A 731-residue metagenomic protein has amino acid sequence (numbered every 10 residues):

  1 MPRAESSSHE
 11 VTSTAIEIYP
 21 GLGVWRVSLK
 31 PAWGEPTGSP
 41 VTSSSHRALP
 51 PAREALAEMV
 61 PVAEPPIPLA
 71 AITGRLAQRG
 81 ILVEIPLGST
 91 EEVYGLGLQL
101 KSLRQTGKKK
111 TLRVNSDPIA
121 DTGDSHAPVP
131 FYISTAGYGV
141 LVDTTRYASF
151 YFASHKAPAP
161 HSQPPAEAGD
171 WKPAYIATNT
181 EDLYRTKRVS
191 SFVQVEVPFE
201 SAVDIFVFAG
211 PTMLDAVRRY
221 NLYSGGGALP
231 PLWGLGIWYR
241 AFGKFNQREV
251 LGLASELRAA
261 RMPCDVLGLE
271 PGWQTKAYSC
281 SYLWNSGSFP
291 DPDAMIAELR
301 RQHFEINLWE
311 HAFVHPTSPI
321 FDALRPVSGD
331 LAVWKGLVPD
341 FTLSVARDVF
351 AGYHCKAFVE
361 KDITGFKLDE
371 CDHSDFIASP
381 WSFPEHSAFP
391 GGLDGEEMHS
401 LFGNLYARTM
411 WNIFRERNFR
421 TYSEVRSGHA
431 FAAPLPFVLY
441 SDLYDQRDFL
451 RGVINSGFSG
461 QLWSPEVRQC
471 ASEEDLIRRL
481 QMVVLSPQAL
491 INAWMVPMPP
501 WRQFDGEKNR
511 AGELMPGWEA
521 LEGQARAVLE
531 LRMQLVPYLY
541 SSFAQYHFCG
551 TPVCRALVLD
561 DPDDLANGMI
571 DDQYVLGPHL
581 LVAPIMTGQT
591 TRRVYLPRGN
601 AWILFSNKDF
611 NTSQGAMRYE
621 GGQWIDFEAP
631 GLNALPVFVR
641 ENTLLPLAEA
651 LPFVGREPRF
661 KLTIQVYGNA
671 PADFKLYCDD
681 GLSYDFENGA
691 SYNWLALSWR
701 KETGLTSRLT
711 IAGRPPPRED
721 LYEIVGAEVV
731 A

Functional and structural regions predicted by a protein language model:
R3-H46, R53, P61-A634, V639: Catalytic-domain carbohydrate-binding cleft regions of carbohydrate-active enzymes
G34-L56, R714-V730: Extended Gly/Ser/Thr-rich low-complexity repeat segments, especially those forming or decorating extracellular
V637-A731: Accessory, solvent-exposed terminal regions and/or long lumenal/extracellular loops of proteins
